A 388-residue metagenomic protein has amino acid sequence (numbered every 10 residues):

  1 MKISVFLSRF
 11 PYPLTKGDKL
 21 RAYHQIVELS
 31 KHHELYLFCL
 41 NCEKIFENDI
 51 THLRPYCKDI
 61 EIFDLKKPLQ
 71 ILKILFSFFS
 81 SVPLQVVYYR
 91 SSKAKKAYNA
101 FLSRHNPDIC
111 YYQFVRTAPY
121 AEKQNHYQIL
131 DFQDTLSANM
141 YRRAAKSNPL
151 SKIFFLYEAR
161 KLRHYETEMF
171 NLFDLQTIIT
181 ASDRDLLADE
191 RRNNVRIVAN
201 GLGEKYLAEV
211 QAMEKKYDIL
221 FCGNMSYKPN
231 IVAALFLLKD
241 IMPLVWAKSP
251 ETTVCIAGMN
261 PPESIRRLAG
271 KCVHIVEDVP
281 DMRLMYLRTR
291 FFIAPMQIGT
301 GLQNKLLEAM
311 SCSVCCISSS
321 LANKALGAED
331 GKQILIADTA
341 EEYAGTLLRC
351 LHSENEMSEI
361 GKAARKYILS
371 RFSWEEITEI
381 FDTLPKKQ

Functional and structural regions predicted by a protein language model:
M1-E61: N-terminal subdomain of nucleotide-sugar transferases
S8, K67-Y88, I129-E168, N224: Acceptor-binding helix/loop patch of EC 2.4 sugar-transfer enzymes, predominantly nucleotide-sugar-dependent
S137, F155-A208: Donor nucleotide-sugar binding/catalytic pocket of nucleotide-sugar-dependent glycosyltransferases
D174, L287-G301, C312-C315: Acidic donor-binding loop of glycosyltransferase active sites
I197-R288: Conserved catalytic-core segment of nucleotide-activated headgroup transferases in glycan assembly
K305-E308, C315-S319: Short hydrophobic beta-strand element within catalytic cores of glycosyltransferases and related nucleotide-activated
I334-E341, R349-E354: Conserved acidic donor-binding segment of nucleotide-sugar-dependent glycosyltransferases
E356-S370, I377-T383: A short, well-ordered alpha-helix in the C-terminal region of glycosyltransferases
